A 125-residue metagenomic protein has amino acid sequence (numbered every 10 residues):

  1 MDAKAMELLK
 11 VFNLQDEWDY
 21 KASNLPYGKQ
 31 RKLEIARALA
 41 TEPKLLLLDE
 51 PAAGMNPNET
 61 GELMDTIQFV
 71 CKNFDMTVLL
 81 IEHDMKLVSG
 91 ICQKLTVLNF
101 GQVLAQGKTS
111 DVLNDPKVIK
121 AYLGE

Functional and structural regions predicted by a protein language model:
M1-E125: Glycine-rich phosphate-binding loops of nucleotide-dependent enzymes
